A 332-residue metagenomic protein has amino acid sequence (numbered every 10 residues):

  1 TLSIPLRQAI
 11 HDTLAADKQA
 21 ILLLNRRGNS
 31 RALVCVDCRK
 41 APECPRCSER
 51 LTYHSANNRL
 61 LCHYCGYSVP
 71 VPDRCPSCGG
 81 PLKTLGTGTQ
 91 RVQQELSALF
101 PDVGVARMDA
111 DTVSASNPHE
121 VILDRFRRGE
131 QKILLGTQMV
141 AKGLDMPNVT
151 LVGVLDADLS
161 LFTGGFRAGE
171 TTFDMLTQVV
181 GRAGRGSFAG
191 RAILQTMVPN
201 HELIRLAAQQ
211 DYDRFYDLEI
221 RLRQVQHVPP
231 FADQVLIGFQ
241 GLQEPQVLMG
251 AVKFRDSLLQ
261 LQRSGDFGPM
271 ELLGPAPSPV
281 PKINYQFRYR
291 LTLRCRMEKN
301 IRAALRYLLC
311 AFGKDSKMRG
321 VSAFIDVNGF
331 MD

Functional and structural regions predicted by a protein language model:
T1-L248, Q260, P279-P281, R290-L291 (+1 more regions): Inter-lobe coupling/hinge segments of SF2-like helicase ATPases
S97-L99, R263-G265, G313-K317: Short, conserved catalytic or adaptor-binding loops enriched in Gly and charged residues
G250-S257, A303-A311: Short amphipathic alpha-helices in soluble, non-transmembrane regions that often serve as interface/regulatory elements
R255, R290, C295: Acidic, two-metal ion nucleic-acid-processing modules in DNA metabolism proteins
Q262-S278, R319-V327: Short beta-strand elements
G265-P269, K282-F287, K299, F312: Nucleotide-binding motor/catalytic cores of P-loop/tubulin-like NTPases across gene-expression machines
P275-K282, D332: Core structural elements
R306, C310-D332: Generic C-terminus detector
